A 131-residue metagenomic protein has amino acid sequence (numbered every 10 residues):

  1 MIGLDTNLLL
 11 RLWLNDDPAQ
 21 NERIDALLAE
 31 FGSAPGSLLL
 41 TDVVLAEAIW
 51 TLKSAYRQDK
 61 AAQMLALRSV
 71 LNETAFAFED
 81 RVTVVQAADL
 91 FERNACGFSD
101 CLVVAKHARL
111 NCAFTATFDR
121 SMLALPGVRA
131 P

Functional and structural regions predicted by a protein language model:
M1-L40, A55-A62: Short, well-structured N-terminal submotif of metal-dependent ribonuclease cores
L4, L39-L40, F78, F98 (+1 more regions): Short beta-strand scaffold positions
L9, L45, M122-L123: A generic structural signal for short hydrophobic patches within well-formed alpha-helices
A34-P35, E73, N94, L125: Structured helix-beta-strand junction loops
I49, K53, R68-L71, A88: Amphipathic alpha-helical segments within well-ordered protein domains
R57-L71, A75: Glycine/small-residue-rich phosphate/adenosyl-binding loop
A75-F114: Active-site neighborhoods of divalent-metal-dependent phosphate/nucleic-acid chemistry enzymes
V104-P131: Acidic, PIN/NYN-like endoribonuclease modules and their adjacent C-terminal/linker elements
